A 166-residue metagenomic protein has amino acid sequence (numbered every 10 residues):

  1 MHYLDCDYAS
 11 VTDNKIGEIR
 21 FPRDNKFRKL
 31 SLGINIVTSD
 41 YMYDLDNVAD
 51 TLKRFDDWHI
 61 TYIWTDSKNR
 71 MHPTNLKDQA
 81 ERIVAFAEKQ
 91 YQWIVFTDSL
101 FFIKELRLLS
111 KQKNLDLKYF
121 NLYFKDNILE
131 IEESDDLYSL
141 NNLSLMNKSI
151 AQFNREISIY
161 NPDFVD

Functional and structural regions predicted by a protein language model:
Y3-R155, I159-V165: Switch/communication elements of ASCE P-loop NTPase nucleotide-binding domains
